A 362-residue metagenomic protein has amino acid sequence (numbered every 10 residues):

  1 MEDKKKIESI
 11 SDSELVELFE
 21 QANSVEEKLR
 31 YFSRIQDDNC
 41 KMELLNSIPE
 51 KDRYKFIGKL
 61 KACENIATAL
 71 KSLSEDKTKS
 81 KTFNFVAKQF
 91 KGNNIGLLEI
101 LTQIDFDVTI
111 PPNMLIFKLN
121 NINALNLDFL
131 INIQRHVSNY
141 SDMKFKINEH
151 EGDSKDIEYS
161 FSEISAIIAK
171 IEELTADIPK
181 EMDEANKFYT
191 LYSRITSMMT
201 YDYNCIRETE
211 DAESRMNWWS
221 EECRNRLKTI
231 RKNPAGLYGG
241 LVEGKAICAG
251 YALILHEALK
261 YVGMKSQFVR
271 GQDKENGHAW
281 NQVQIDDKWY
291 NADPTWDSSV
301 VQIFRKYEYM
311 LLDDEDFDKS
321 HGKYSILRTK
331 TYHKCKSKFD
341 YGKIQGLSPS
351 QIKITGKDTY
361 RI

Functional and structural regions predicted by a protein language model:
K5, S11-L174: Linear, non-domain "peripheral" regions
K6-I7, L237: Well-ordered beta-strand segments characteristic of repetitive beta-sheet solenoids
F106-V108, F145-I147, K265-R270, I326: Generic structural motif
Y159-G240: Secondary-structure boundary elements
A249-D318: Hydrophobic/aromatic-rich core segments of domains that either
F304-I362: Low-complexity, Gly/Ser/Thr/Pro-rich intrinsically disordered linker/tail segments
